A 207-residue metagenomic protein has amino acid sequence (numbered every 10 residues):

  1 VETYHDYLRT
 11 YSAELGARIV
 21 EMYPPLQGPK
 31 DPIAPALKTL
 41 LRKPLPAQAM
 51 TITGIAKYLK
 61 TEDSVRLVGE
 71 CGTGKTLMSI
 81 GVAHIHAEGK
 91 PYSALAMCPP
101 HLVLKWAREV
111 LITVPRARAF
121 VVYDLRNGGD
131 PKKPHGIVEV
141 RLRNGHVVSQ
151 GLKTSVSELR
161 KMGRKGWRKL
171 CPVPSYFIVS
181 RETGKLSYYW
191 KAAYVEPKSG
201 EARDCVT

Functional and structural regions predicted by a protein language model:
E2-G69, T73-T207: SF2 helicase/translocase NTPase motor core, specifically the RecA-like lobe 1 inter-motif segment between Walker
